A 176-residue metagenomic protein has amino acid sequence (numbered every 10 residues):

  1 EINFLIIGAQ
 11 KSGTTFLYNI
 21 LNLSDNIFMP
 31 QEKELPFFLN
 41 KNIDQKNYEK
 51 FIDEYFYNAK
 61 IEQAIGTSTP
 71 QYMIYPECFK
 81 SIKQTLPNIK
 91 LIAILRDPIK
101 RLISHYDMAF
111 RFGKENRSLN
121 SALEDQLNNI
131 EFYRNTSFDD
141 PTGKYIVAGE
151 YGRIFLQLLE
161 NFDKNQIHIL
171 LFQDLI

Functional and structural regions predicted by a protein language model:
E1-P76, S81-I94, P98-T136, F162: PAPS-dependent sulfotransferase catalytic core
I65-P70, D140-I176: Phosphate-binding beta-loop-alpha motif at adenosine-nucleotide cofactor sites
